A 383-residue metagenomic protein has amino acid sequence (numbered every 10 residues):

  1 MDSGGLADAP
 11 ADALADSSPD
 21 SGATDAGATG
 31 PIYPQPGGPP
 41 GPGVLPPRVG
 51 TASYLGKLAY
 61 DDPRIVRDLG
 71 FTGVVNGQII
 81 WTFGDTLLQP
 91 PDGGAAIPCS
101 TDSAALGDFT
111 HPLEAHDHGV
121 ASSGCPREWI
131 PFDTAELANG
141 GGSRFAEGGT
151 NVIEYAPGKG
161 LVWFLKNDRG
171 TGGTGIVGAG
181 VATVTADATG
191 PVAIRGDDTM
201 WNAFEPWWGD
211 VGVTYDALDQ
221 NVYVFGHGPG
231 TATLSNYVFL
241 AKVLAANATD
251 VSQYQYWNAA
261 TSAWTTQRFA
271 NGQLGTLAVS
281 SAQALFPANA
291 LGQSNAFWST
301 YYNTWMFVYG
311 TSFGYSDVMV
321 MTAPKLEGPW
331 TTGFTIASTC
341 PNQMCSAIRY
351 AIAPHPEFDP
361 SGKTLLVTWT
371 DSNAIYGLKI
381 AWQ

Functional and structural regions predicted by a protein language model:
M1-G41: Ser/Thr-rich, Pro/Gly/Ala-heavy low-complexity intrinsically disordered linkers and tails of secreted extracellular
D2, D20, D25, G149-N151 (+2 more regions): A broad structural signal for short, well-ordered beta-strand segments within beta-sheet-rich domains
G30-I65, V74-F145, I153-F204, A217-D219 (+4 more regions): Beta-rich carbohydrate-recognition and catalytic domains
R67-G70, E147-N151, N202-V213, L291-S294 (+1 more regions): Repeated scaffold domains used in trafficking and secretory/extracellular systems, primarily beta-propellers
P356: Charged/polar, solvent-exposed surface patches and flexible loops
